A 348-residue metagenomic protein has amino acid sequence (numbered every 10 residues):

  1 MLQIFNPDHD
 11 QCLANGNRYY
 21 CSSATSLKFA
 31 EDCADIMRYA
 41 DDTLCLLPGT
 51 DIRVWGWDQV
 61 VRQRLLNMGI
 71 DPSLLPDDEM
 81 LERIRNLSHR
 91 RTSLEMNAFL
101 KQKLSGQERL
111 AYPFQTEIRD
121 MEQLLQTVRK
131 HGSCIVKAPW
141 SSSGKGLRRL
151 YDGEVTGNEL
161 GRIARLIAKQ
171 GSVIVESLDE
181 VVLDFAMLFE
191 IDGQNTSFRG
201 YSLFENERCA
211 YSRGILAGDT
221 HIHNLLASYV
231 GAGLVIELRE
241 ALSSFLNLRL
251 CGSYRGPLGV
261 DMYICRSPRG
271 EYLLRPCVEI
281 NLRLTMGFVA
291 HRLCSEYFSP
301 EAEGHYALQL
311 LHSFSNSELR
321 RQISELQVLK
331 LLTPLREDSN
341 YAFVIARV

Functional and structural regions predicted by a protein language model:
P7-Q11, S26-T127, S141-S142: Conserved N-proximal alpha/beta basic substrate-recognition cap immediately N-terminal to, or forming the N-lobe
F114, C134-L160, F185-A186, R208-L226: Glycine-rich phosphate-binding loop of ATP-grasp-fold ATP-dependent ligases
G132, N158-R213, Y263-C277, T285: Phosphate-binding site of ATP-dependent enzymes
W140, I264, L282: Short, glycine/acidic-enriched loop or turn micro-motifs at the edges of active sites
K169-Q170, A210-Y272, L311-Q327, L332-T333: A long amphipathic alpha-helix within ATP-dependent nucleotide-binding catalytic cores
F189-S244, N281-Y306: ATP-dependent carboxylate/phosphate-activation module, predominantly the ATP-grasp catalytic core and closely related
E271-L274, L282-V348: C-terminal active-site "lid" helix and adjoining low-complexity regulatory extension at the edge of ATP-using catalytic
